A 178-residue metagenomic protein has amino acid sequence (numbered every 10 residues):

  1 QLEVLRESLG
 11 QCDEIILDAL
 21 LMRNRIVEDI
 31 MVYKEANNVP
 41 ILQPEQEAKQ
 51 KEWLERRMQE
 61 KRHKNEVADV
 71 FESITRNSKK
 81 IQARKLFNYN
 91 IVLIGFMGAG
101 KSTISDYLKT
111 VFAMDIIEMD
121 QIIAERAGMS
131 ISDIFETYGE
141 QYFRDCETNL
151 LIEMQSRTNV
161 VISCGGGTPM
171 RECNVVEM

Functional and structural regions predicted by a protein language model:
Q1-N88: Domain-level signature for soluble enzymes in the chorismate/prephenate branch of the shikimate pathway
L93: Hydrophobic anchor at the beta1->P-loop junction of P-loop NTPases
F96: P-loop (Walker A) phosphate-binding loop of NTP-binding proteins
A99: ATP-binding Walker
S102: Walker A/P-loop
D115-V176: ATP-dependent small-molecule kinase phosphotransfer cores that center on conserved nucleotide phosphate-binding segments
